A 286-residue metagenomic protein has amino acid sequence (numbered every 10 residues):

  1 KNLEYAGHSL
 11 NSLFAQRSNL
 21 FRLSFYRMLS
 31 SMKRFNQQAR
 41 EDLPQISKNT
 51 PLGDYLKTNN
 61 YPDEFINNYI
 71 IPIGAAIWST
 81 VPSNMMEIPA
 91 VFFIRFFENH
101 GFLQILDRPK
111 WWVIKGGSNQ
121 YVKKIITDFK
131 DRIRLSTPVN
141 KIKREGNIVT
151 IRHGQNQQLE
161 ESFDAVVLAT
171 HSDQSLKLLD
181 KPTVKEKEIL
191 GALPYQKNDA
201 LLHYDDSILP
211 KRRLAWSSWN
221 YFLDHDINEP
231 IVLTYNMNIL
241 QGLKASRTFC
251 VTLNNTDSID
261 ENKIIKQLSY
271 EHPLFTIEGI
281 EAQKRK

Functional and structural regions predicted by a protein language model:
K1-A90, I94-R95: Mobile amphipathic helical/loop "lid" adjacent to a hydrophobic cofactor/ligand pocket
N60-Y61, G74-P82, I126, K130 (+2 more regions): Hydrophobic/aromatic-lined pockets within catalytic cores
F93-H153, Q157: Helical element adjacent to the flavin cofactor pocket in flavoenzyme catalytic cores
T137-F275: Mid-domain catalytic core of redox enzymes that form a hydrophobic substrate pocket/lid adjacent to a catalytic redox
G279-A282: Extended hydrophobic packing segments that form well-structured cores
K284-K286: C-terminal lid/capping helical subdomain adjacent to the catalytic/cofactor pocket in oxidative enzymes
